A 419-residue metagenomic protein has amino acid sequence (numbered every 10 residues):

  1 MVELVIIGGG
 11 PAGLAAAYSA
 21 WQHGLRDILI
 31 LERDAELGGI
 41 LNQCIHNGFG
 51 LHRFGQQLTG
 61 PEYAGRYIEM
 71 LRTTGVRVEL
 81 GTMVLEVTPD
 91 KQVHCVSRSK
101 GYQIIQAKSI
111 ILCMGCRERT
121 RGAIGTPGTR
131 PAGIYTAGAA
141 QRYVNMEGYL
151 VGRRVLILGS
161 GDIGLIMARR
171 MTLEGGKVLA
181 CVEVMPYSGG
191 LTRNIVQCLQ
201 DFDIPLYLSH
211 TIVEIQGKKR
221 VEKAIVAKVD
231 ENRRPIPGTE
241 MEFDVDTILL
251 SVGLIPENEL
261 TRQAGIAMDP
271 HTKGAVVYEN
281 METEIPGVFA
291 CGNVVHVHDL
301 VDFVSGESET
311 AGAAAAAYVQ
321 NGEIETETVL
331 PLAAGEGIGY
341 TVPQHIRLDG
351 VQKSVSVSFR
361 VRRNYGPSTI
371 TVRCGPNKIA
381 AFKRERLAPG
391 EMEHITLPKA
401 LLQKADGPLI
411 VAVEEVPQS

Functional and structural regions predicted by a protein language model:
M1-E3, L80, A316-S419: Rossmann-like nucleotide/phosphate-binding core characteristic of flavoprotein oxidoreductases
M1-I7, G65-R154, E231-G238, L249 (+1 more regions): FAD-binding core/adjacent interface of flavoenzyme oxidoreductases
L4-R66, M70, R142, V151-Q197: Beta1-alpha1 glycine-rich phosphate/pyrophosphate-binding loop at the start of Rossmann-like nucleotide-binding domains
A20, I111-C113, G128, I134 (+6 more regions): Conserved mixed alpha/beta catalytic, RNA-binding, or beta-rich assembly cores of soluble enzyme, regulatory
I68-T88, V93-C95, T172-E259, K353-E385: A Rossmann-like FAD-binding core segment of flavoenzymes
Y102-Q103, S109-L206, T211-R220, V294-L300 (+1 more regions): Predominantly flavin-linked oxidoreductase catalytic cores and closely associated redox partners
L112, I134-V144, T247-H298: FAD-site-proximal beta/loop scaffold in flavoenzymes
C291-G335: A conserved FAD-binding loop/helix module that cradles the flavin
